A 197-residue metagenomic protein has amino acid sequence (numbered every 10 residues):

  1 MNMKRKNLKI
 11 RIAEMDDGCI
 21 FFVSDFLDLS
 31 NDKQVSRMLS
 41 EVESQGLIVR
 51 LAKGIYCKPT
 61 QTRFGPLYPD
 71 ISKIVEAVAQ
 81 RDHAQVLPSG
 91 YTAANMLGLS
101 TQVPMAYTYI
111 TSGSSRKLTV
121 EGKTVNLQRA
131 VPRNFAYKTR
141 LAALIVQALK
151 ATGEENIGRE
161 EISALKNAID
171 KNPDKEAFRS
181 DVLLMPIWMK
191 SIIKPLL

Functional and structural regions predicted by a protein language model:
N2, L87, T139: Electropositive phosphate-/nucleotide-binding environments in soluble metabolic enzymes
N2-V78: Short beta-edge/loop segments at beta->alpha junctions of small alpha/beta modules that act as binding/recognition
V35, S89-G90, L141: Amphipathic alpha-helical interface surfaces
A52-G54, Q85-V120: Short gly/ser-rich loop at a beta-strand->alpha-helix junction or flexible surface loop bordering the NTP-binding
R81: Basic nucleic-acid-binding interfaces
T119-R129: A short, charged helix-loop
A130-L197: Hydrophobic alpha-helical interaction segments
